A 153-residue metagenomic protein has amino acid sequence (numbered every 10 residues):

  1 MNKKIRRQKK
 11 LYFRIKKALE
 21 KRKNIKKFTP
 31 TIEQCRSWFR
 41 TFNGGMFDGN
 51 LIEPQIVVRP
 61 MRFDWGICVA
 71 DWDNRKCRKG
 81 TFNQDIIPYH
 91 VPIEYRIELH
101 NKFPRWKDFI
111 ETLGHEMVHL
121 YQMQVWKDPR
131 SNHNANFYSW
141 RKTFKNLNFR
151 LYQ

Functional and structural regions predicted by a protein language model:
M1-E111, L120-Q153: Active-site-proximal or metal-binding-adjacent scaffold patches in catalytic folds
M117: Extended, alpha-helix-rich binding/interface surfaces that flank or overlap catalytic cores and mediate recognition
